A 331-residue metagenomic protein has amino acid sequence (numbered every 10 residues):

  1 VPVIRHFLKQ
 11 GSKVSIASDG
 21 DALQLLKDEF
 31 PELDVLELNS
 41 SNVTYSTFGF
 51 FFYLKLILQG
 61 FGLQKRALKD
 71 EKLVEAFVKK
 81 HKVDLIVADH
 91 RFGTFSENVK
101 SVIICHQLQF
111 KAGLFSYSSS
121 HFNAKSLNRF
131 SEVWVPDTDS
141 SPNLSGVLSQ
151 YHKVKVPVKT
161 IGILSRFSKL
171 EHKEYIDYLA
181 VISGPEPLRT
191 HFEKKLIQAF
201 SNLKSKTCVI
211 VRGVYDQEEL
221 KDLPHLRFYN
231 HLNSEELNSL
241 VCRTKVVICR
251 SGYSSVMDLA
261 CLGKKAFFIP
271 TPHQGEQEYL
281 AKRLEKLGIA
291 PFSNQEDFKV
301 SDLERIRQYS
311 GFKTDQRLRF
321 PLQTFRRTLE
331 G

Functional and structural regions predicted by a protein language model:
L8-Q59, R227: Conserved nucleotide-sugar phosphate-binding/catalytic loop shared by glycosyltransferases and other
D19-Q24, I86-G93, S165-R166, V211-E219: Short, polar loop motifs at secondary-structure junctions
F51-G93: Conserved nucleotide-sugar donor-binding subdomain of glycosyltransferases
L58-G62, I289-G331: Leloir-type glycosyltransferase catalytic cores
C105-H106, F110-P187, V211-Y215: A nucleotide-sugar donor-handling region in carbohydrate enzymes
L148, K159-V246, V256, E296: Donor-nucleotide binding loops and adjacent catalytic segments primarily of GT-B fold Leloir glycosyltransferases
E236-Y279: A donor-sugar binding/catalytic signature common to diverse glycosyltransferases and related nucleotide-sugar
C261-Y309: Nucleotide-sugar donor-binding patch of glycosyltransferase catalytic domains
